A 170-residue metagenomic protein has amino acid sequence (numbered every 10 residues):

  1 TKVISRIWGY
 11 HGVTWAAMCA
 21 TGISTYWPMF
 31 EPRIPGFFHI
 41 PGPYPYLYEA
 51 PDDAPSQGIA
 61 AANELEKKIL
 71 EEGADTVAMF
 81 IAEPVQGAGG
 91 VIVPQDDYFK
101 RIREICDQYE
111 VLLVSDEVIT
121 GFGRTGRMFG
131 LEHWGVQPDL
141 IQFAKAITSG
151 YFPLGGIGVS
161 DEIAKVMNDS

Functional and structural regions predicted by a protein language model:
T1-S170: Conserved N-terminal phosphate-binding loop of PLP-dependent enzymes in the Aspartate aminotransferase
